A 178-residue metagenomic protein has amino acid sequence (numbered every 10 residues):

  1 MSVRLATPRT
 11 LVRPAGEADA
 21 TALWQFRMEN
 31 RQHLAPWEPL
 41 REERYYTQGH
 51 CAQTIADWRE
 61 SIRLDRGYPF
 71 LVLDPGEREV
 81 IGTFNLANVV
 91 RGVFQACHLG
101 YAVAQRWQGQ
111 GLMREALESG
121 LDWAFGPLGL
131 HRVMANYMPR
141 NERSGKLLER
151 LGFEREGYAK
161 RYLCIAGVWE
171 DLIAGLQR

Functional and structural regions predicted by a protein language model:
M1-A22, F26-P36, P69-R178: Acyl-donor (CoA/ACP) binding surface of acyl/acetyltransferases
W24-R27, I55, R59: A generic alpha-helix structural signal
H33-A56: Conserved GNAT-fold acetyl-CoA-binding loop/helix
E43-R44, A56-L71: A short helix-loop-beta-strand connector motif used in the catalytic cores of GNAT acetyltransferases and, in some
